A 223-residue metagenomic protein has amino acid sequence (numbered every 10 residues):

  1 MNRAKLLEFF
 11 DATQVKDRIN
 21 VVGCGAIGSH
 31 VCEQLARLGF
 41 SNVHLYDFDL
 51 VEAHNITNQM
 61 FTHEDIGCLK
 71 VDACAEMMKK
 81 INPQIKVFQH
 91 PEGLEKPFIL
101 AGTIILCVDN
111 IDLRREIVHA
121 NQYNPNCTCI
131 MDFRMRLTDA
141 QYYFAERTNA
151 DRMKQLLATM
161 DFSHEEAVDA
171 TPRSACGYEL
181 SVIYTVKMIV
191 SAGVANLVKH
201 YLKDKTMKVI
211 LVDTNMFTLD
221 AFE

Functional and structural regions predicted by a protein language model:
M1-N20, A167: N-terminal charged helix/coil linker that caps or initiates catalytic domains
V15-G39, H44-L50: Glycine-rich adenosine-cofactor-binding loop
K16-R18, I99-T103, C107-E223: Glycine-rich phosphate/adenylate-binding loop
V22, H30, I66-L69, A73 (+2 more regions): Conserved active-site and cofactor/substrate-binding residues in soluble primary-metabolism enzymes
V22-G25, Y46, P91-E92, L106-D109 (+1 more regions): Short His-Asn-centered micro-motif
S29, H54, R115: Alpha-helical elements of the RecA-like P-loop NTPase motor core of helicases
N42-N82: Glycine-rich phosphate-binding loop and adjoining beta1-alpha1-beta2 segment of Rossmann-like nucleotide-binding folds
L69-A101, V108-D112: A structured beta-alpha segment of the ubiquitous adenosine-cofactor-binding alpha/beta core
